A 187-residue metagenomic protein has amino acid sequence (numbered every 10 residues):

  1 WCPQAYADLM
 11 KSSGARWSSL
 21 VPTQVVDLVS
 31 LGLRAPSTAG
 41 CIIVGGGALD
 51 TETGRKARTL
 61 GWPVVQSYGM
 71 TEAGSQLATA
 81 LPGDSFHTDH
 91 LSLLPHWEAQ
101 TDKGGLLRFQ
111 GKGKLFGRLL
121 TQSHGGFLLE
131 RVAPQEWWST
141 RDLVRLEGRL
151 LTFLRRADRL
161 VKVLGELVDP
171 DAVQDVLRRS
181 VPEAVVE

Functional and structural regions predicted by a protein language model:
W1-D27, C41, V65: AMP-binding/adenylate-forming
V21, G69-A73, T140, V163: Ser/Thr-glycine-rich phosphate-binding loops at phosphate-binding pockets of nucleotides, nucleotide cofactors
T23, G47-A48, G113-K114: Alpha-helix/helix-capping structural signal
V29-H87, W97-Q100: Gly/Ser/Thr-rich phosphate-binding loop
A39, L94, E183-V185: Core-facing hydrophobic residues within beta-strands of well-ordered domains
L93, K103-W138, R156, E166-V168 (+1 more regions): Conserved ATP/PPi-binding loop(s) of AMP-dependent carboxylate-activating enzymes
A99-T101, L119, G126-F127, D142-L146 (+1 more regions): A structural signal for short hydrophobic beta-strand segments in well-ordered beta-sheet cores
A133-E187: AMP-binding/adenylate-forming catalytic core of the ANL superfamily
